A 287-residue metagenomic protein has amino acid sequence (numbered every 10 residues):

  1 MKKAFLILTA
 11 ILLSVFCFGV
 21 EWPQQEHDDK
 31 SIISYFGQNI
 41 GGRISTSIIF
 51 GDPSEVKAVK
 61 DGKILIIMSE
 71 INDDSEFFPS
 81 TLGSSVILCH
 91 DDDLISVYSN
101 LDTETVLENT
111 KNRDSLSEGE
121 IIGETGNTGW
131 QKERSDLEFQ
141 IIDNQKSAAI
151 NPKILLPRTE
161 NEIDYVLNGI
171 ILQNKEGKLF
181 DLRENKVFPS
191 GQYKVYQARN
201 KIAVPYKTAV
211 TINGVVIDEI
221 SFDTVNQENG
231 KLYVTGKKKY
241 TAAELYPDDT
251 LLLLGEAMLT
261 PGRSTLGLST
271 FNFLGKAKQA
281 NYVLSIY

Functional and structural regions predicted by a protein language model:
A4-L13: Sec-dependent N-terminal signal peptides
C17-S84, S117-E118, N127-E138, S147-G214 (+5 more regions): Surface-exposed, glycine-biased beta-strand/turn segments
G51-P53, K57-A58, H90-G119: Short histidine-centered loop motifs in beta-beta connectors
P79, T103, K207, T211-L253 (+1 more regions): Exoplasmic/lumenal beta-rich domain surfaces
D143, I286-Y287: Extracellular interdomain linker/stem segments of modular secreted and single-pass surface proteins
G191, G255, T260-G267: A glycine-anchored, Pro-Gly-centered beta-turn/N-cap motif
